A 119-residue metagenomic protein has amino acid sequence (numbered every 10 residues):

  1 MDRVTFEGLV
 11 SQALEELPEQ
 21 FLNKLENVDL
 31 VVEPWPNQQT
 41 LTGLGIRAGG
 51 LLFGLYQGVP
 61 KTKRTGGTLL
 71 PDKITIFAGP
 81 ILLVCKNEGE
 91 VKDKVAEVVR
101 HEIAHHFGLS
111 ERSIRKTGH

Functional and structural regions predicted by a protein language model:
M1-K94, H106, S110-G118: Active-site rim/adjacent substrate-binding subdomains
V98, E102, H106: Catalytic glutamate of the conserved HExxH
